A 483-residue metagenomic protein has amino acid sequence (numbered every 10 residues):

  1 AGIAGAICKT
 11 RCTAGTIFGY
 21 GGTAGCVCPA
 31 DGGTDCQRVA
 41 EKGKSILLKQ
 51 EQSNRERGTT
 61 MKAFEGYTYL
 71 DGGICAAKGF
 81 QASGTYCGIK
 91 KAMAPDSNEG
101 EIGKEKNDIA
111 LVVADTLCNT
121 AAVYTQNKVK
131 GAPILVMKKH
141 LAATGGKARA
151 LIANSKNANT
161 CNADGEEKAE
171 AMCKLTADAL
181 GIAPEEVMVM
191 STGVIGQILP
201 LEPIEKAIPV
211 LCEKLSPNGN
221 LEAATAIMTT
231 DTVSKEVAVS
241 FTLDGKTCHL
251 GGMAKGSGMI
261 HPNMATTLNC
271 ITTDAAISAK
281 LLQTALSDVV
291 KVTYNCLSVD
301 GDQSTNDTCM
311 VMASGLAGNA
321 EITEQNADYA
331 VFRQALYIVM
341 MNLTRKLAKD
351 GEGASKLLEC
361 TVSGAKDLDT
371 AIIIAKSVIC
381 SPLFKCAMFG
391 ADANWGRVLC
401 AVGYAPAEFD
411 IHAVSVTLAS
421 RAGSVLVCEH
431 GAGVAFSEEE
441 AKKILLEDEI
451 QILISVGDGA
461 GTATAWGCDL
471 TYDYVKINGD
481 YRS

Functional and structural regions predicted by a protein language model:
A1-G5, R11-G15, G21-G25, G32-C36: Small-residue-biased low-complexity repeat regions
K9, G15, G33, E41-G43 (+2 more regions): Charged/polar low-complexity intrinsically disordered segments
R11, R38, R55-R57: Basic polycationic patches enriched in arginine
Y20, Q37, Q50-Q52: Low-complexity, intrinsically disordered or signal/transmembrane-proximal segments
K42-T60: Short, Lys/Arg-enriched N-terminal segments with co-localized hydrophobic residues within the first ~10-30 amino acids
K62-E167, A171, A177-S483: A structural signal for small-residue-enriched, beta-sheet-centric alpha/beta enzyme cores and oligomeric scaffold folds
